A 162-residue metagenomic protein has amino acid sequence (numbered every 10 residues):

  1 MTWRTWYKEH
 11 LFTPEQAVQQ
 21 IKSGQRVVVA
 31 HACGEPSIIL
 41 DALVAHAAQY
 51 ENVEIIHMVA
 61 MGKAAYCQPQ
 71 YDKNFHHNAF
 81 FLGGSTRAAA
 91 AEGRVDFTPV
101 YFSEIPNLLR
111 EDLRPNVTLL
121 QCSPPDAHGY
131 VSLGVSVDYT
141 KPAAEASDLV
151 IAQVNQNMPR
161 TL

Functional and structural regions predicted by a protein language model:
M1-L162: Conserved alpha/beta enzyme-core scaffold
